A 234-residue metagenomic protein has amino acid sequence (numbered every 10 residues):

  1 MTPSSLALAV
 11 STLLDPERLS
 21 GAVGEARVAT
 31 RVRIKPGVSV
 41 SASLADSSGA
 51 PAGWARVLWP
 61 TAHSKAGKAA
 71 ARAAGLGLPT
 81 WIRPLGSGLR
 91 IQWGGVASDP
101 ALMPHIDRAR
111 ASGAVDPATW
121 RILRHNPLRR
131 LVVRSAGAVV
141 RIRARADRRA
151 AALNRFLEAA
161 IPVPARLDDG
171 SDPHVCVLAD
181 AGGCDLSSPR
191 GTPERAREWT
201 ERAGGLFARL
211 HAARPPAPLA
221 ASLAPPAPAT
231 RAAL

Functional and structural regions predicted by a protein language model:
M1-R155, A160-P164, H174, L178 (+2 more regions): Phosphate/pyrophosphate-binding loops and the adjoining catalytic core of nucleotide-dependent enzymes
V163-V175, D180-D185, P189-L234: A cross-family kinase active-site recognition segment
